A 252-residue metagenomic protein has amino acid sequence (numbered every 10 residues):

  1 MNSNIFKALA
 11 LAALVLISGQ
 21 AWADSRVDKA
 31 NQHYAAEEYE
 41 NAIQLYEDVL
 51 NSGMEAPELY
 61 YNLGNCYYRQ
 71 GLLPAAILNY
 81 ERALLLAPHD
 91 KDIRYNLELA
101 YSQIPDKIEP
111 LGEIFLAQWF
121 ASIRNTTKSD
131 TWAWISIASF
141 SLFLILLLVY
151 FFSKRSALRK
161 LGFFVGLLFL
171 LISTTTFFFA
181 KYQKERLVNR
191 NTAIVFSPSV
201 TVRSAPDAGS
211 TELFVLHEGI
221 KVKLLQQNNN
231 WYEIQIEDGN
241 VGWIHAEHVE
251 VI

Functional and structural regions predicted by a protein language model:
A35, V195-L224: Beta-loop motif signature
L158-Y182: Internal/C-terminal transmembrane anchor helices
L213-A246: SH3/SH3-like beta-barrel superfamily modules
